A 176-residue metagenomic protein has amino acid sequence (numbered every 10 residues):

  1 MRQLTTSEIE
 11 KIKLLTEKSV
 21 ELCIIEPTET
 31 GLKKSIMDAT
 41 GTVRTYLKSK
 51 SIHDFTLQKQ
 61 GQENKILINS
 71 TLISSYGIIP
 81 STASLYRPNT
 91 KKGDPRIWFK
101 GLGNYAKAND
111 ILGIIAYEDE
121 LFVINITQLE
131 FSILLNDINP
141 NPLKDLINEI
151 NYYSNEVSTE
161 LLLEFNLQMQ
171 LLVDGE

Functional and structural regions predicted by a protein language model:
M1-E176: Intrinsically disordered, charged low-complexity linkers and terminal tails that flank or connect structured domains
